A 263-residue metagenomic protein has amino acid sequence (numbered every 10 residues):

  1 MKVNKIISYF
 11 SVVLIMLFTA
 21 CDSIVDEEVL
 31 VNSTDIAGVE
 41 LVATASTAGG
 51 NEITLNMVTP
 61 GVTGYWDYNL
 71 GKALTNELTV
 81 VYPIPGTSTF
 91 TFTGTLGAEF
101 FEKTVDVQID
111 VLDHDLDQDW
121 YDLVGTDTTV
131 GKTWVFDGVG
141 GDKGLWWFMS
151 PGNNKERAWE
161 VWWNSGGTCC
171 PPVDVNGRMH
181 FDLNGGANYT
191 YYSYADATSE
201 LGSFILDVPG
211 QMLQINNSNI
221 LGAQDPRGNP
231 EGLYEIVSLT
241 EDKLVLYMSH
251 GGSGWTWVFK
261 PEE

Functional and structural regions predicted by a protein language model:
M1-F10: Bacterial N-terminal signal peptides that target proteins for export
V3-N4, D22-G141: Acidic/polar, low-complexity intrinsically disordered N-terminal segments immediately downstream of a Sec signal
L17-A20: C-terminal motif of bacterial Sec signal peptides marking the signal peptidase cleavage site
W66, F90, F136, A187-Y191 (+2 more regions): Short hydrophobic/aromatic-rich beta-strand segments that constitute the beta-sheet cores of beta-sandwich/beta-barrel
D122-K143, N154-K155, V173-V175, F181-L183 (+1 more regions): Mature soluble binding/inhibitory domains
D142, N164-L239: Contiguous, well-ordered beta-strand patches that form the walls/edges of small beta-barrel/beta-sandwich domains
D142-C170: Mixed-charge, low-complexity intrinsically disordered segments
S199-I205, G210-M212, E241-E263: Edge beta-strand at a domain terminus
